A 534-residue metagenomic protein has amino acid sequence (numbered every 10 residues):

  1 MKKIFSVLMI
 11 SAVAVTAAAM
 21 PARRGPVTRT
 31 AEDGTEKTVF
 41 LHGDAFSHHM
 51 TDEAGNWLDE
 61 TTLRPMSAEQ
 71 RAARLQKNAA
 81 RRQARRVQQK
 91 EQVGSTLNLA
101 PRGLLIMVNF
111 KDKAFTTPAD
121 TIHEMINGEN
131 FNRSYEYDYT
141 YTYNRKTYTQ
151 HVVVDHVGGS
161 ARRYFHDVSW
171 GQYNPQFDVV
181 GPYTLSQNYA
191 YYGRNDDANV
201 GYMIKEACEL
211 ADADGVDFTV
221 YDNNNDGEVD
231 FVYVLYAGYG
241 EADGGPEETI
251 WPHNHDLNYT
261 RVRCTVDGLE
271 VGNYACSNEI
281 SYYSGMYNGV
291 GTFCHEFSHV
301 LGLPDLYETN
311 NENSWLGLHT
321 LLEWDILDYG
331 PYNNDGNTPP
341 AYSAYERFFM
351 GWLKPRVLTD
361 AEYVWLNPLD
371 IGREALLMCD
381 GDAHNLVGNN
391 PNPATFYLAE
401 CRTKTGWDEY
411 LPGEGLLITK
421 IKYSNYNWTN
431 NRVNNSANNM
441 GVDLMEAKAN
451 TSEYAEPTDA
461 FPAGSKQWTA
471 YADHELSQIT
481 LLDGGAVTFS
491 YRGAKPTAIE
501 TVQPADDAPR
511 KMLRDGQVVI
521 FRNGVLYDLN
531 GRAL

Functional and structural regions predicted by a protein language model:
A19-L97, N367: N-terminal prosegments of processed precursors
A31, T116-T121, M125, F131-H156 (+6 more regions): Non-catalytic C-terminal accessory/binding modules of secreted extracellular proteins
Q83-E129, A190-A198, G238: Fold-level signature of zinc-dependent metallopeptidase catalytic domains
F218-F231, G388: Acidic, glycine-anchored loop motifs typical of Ca2+
G291-L306, A399: Active-site recognition of the HExxH zinc-binding catalytic motif
G317-L358: Post-HExxH zinc-binding segment in Zn-dependent metallohydrolases
Y491-Q517, A533: Residue-level detector of functionally pivotal "anchor" positions at catalytic/ligand-binding pockets or at interdomain
L526-R532: Short, glycine-anchored, charge-dense loop/turn motifs used at functional sites
